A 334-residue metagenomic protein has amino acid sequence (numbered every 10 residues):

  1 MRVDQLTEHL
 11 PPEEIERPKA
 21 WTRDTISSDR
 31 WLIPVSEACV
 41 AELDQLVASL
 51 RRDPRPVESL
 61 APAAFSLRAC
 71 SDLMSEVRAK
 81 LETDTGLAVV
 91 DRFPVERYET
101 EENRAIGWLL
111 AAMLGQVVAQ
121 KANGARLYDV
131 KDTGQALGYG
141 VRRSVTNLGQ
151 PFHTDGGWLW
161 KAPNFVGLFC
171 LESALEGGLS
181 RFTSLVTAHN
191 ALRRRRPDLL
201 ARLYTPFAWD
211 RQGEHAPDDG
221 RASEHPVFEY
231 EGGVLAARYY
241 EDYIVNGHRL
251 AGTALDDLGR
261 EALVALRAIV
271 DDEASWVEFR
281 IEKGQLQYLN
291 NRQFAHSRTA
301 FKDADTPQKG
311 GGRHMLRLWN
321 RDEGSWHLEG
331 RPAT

Functional and structural regions predicted by a protein language model:
M1-V77, E82-A88, R92-R97, R104 (+4 more regions): Active-site environment of non-heme Fe oxygenases that use a 2-His-1-carboxylate facial triad
G107-V118: A short alpha->loop->secondary-structure connector
